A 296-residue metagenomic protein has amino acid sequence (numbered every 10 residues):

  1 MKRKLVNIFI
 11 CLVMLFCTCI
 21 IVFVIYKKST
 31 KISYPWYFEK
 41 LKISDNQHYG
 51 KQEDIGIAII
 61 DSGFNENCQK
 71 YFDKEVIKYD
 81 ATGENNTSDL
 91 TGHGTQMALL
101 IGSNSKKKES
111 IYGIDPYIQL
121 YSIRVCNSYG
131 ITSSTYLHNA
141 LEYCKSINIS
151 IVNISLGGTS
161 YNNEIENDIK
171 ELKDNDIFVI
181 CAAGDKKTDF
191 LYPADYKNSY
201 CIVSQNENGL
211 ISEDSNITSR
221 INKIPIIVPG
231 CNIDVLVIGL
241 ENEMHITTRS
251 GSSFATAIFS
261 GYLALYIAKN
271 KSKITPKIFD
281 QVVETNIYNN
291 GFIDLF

Functional and structural regions predicted by a protein language model:
K2-I55, Q69-K70: Protease zymogen maturation seam
K4-F9, I149-I154, N175, S199 (+1 more regions): C-terminal subdomain of the subtilisin-like protease fold in secreted/lumenal serine endopeptidases
D45-I57, F64-I77, N85-S134, Y196-N198 (+2 more regions): Subtilisin-like serine protease catalytic core
G56-I59, Q119-R124, S150-S155, F178-A182 (+2 more regions): Structural recognition of the beta-strand scaffold that forms the well-ordered cores of secreted hydrolase catalytic
D61, L191-A268: Extracellular S/T/G-rich loop segment that most often corresponds to the catalytic His/Ser-adjacent loop
G63-E66, K107, C126-G130, G157-Y161 (+3 more regions): Solvent-exposed loop/turn segments at secondary-structure junctions within structured extracellular/periplasmic domains
G102-K106, E142-I149, K170-D174, N198 (+3 more regions): Sec-exported extracytoplasmic/periplasmic mature domains
V125-N198, M244-A257, I293: Substrate-binding/access-modulating region of protease and related hydrolase catalytic domains
